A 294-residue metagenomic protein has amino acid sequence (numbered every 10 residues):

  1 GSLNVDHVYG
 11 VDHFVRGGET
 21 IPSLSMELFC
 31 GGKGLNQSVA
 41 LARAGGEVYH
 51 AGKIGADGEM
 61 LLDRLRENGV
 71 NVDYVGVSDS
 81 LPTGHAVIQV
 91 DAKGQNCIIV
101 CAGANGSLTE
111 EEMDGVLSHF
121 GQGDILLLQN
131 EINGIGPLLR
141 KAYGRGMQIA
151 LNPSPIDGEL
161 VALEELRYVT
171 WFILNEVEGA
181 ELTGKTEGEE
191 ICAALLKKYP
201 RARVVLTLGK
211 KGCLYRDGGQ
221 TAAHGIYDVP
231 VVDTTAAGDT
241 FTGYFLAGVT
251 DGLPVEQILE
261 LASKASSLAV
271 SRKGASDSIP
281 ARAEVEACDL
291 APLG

Functional and structural regions predicted by a protein language model:
G1-G17: Positively charged, low-complexity intrinsically disordered leader regions
L3, D63-V77, I88-A223, L290-L293: Ribokinase/PfkB-type carbohydrate-kinase core domain
V15-S23, I173-N175, A222-G225: Short glycine/proline- and charge-enriched loop/turn segments that cap or connect secondary-structure elements
G17-H85, A287-L293: Substrate-binding N-lobe of the ribokinase-like
L24, T83-H85, Q95-N96, K211 (+1 more regions): Change "...and in nucleic-acid phosphodiester-cleaving endonucleases..." to "...and in nucleic-acid processing enzymes
L41, N175, G238: Short, conserved phosphate/pyrophosphate- and ester-handling motifs at nucleotide-, phospho-/glycolipid
A42, Y143, T250: Gly/Ala-rich phosphate-binding loop of Rossmann-like dinucleotide-binding domains, activating on the conserved
G158-E159, E189-G294: Conserved phosphate-binding/catalytic region of the ribokinase-like
